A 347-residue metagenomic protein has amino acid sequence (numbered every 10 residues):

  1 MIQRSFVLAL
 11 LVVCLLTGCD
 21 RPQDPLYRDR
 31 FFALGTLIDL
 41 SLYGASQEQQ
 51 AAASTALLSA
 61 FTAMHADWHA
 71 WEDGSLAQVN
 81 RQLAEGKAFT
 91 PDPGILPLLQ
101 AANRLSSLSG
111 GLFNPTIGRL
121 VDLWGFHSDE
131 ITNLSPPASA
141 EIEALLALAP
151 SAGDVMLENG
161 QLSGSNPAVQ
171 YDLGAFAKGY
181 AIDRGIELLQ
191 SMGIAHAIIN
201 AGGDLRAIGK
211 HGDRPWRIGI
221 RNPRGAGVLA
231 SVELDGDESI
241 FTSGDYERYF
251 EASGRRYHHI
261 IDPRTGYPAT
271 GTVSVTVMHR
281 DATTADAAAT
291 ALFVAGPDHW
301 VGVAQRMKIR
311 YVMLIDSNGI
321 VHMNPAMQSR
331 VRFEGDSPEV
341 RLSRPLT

Functional and structural regions predicted by a protein language model:
I2-L8, V13-T347: Mature catalytic core of soluble alpha/beta enzymes
